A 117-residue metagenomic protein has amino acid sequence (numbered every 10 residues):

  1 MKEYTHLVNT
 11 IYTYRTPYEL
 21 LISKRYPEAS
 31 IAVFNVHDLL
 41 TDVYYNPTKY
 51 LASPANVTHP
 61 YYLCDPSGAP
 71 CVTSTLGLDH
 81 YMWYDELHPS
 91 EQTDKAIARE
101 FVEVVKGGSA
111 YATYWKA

Functional and structural regions predicted by a protein language model:
E3, L7, I11, Q92-A96 (+1 more regions): Extracytoplasmic/secreted proteins, especially bacterial periplasmic and envelope-associated proteins
Y4-V33: A structural motif corresponding to the C-terminal end of an alpha-helix and its immediate exit/capping segment
T13, P17-L21, Y45, R99-G107: Sec-exported extracytoplasmic/periplasmic mature domains
R25-H88: Mobile gating loops/cap/lid regions near enzyme active sites that modulate substrate access
K95-A96, E100-A117: C-terminal helix/juxtamembrane-tail motif
